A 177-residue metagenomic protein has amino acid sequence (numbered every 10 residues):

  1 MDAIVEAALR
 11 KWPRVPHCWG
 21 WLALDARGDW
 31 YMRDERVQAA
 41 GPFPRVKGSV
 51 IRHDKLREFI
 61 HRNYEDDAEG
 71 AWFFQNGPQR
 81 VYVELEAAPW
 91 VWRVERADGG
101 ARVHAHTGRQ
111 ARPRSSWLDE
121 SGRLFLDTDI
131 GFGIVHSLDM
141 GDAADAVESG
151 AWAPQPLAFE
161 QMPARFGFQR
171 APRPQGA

Functional and structural regions predicted by a protein language model:
M1-H53: Long alpha-helical, hydrophobic tracts
G20, G70-W72, R114, L124: Residue-level detector of beta-strand structural context in well-folded domains
A23, N63-E65, W90-V94, P113-L118: Short, exposed beta-strand/loop patches in secreted or surface proteins that constitute
D25, Q75-R80, D127-F132: Short, flexible beta-strand-to-coil junctions
D29-R33, A40-A88: Short, well-structured hydrophobic secondary-structure segments
V37-Q38, E86-V91, D139-A143: A short, sequence-level motif marking secondary-structure junctions
E86-P89, R93-Q110: Short, conserved turn/kink motifs that form compact alpha/beta structural patches or helix kinks used as
R102-A177: Glycine-rich, aromatic-bearing surface loops/beta-hairpins
